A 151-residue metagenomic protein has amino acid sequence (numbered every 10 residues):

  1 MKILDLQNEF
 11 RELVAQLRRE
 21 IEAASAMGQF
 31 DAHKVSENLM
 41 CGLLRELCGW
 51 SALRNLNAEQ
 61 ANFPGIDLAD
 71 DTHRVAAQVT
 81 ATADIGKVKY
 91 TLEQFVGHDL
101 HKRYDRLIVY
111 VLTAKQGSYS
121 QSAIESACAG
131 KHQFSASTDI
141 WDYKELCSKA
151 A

Functional and structural regions predicted by a protein language model:
M1-N55: Acidic-basic catalytic patches of nuclease active cores, encompassing PD-(D/E)XK and other metal-cofactor nuclease
M1-R11, T82-I85, Y90-A151: Acidic metal-coordinating catalytic centers involved in nucleic-acid phosphodiester chemistry
L17-A24, E59, L68-A69, V88 (+1 more regions): Generic ordered-secondary-structure signal
A23-M27, S51, D71, V75-Q78 (+1 more regions): A near-ubiquitous, low-amplitude feature marking generic local secondary-structure context
A32-G97: Catalytic centers of nucleases
